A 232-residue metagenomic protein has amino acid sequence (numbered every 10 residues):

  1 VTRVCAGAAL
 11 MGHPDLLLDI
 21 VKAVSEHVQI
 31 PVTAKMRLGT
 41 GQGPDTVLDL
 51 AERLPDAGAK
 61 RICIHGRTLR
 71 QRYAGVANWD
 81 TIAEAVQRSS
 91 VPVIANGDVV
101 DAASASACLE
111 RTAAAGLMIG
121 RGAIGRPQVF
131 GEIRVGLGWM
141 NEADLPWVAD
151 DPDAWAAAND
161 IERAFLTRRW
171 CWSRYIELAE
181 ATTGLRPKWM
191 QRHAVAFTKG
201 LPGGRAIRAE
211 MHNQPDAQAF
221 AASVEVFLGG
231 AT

Functional and structural regions predicted by a protein language model:
V1-L17, R67-N78: Glycine-rich tight-turn/loop motif centered on a GG-T
T2-V4, V21-L38: N-terminal small/glycine-rich loop or linker at the start of catalytic domains across soluble metabolic enzymes
V4, A34, H65-G66, R174 (+1 more regions): General secondary-structure edge motif
A9, A34-V47: Active-site mouth loops of central-metabolism enzymes
A9-P14, I64, R126, D216: Short, solvent-exposed helix-helix connector turns and helix-capping sites enriched in acidic/polar residues
D19-K22, E26-Q29, G43-R61, Y73 (+3 more regions): Alpha/beta catalytic cores of nucleotide-metabolism and tRNA/nucleoside-modifying enzymes
T33, T68, T112: Ser/Thr-centric signal marking residues that sit in or immediately flank functional binding/regulatory motifs
A34-L38, G66, A95-G97, R121: A cross-domain feature marking catalytic cores of carbohydrate-active enzymes and several ubiquitous metabolic/repair
